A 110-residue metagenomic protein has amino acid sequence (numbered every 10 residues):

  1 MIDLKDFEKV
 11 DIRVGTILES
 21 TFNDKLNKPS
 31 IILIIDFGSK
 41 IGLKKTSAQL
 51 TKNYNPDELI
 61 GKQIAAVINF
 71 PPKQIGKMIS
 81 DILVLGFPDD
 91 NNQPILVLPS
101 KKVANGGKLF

Functional and structural regions predicted by a protein language model:
M1-F110: Phosphate-backbone binding interfaces of nucleic-acid-interacting proteins
